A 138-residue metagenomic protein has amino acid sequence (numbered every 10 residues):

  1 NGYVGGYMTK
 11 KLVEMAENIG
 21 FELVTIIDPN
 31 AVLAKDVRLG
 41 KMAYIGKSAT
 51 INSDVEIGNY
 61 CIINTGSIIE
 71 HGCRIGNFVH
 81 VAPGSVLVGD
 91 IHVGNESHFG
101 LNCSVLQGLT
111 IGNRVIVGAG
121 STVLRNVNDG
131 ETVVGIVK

Functional and structural regions predicted by a protein language model:
N1-P29: Phosphate-bearing ligand-interacting subdomains that bind or position ATP/ADP/UDP/GDP/NAD(P) or nucleotide-linked
T25-K138: Structural signal for interior beta-strand "rungs" in well-ordered beta-sheet cores of soluble enzyme domains
